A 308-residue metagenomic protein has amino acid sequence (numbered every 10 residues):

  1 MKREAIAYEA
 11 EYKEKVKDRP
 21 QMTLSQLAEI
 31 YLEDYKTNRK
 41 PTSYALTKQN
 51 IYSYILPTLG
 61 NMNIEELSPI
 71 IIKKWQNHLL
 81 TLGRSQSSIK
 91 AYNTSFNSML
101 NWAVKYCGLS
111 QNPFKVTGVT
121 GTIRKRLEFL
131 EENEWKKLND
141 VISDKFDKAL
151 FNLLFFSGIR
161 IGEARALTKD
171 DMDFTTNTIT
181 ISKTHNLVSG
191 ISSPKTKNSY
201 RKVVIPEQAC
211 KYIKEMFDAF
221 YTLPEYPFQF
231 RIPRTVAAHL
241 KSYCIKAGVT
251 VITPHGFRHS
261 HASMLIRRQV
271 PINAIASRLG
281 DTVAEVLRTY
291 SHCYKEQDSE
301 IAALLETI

Functional and structural regions predicted by a protein language model:
M1-Q21, T196: Short, surface-exposed polybasic/aromatic micro-patch for ligand or macromolecular engagement
P20, L32-P113, R124, R231-T235 (+1 more regions): N-terminal core-binding DNA-recognition domain of tyrosine site-specific recombinases/integrases
K90, K105-Q111, K115-L167, T175 (+3 more regions): Basic, Lys/Arg- and aromatic-enriched nucleic-acid-binding interface segment
Y92, W135, F146-K148, P233 (+2 more regions): Short, leucine-enriched amphipathic alpha-helices that occur as contiguous helical runs
K105, K148, N152, F156 (+7 more regions): C-terminal catalytic core of tyrosine-transesterase DNA break-rejoin enzymes
N133, A166-E215: Conserved tyrosine-mediated DNA breakage-rejoining catalytic core shared by Y-recombinases
K137, G190-S193, T289-I308: DNA/chromatin major-groove-contacting recognition/catalytic segments
T176, P206-T250: Active-site/catalytic core of tyrosine-dependent DNA strand-transfer enzymes
